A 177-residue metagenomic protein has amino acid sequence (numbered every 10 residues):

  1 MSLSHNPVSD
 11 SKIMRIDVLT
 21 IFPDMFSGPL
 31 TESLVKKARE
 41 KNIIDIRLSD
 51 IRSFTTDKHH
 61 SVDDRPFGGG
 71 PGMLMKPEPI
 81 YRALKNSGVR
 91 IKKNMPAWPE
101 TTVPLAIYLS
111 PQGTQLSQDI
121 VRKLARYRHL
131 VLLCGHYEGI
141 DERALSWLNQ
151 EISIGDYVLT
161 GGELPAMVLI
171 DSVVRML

Functional and structural regions predicted by a protein language model:
S2-L3, D10-S87, W98-P99: N-terminal nucleotide/polyanion-binding subdomain common to many enzyme families
D17-L19, R47-S49, I107, L130-V131 (+1 more regions): Hydrophobic/aromatic beta-strand patches that form the interior of the parallel beta-sheet core in alpha/beta enzyme
S33-K37, R122-R126, W147-N149: Short, solvent-exposed amphipathic alpha-helical segments in soluble enzyme and RNA/protein-processing domains
I51-F54, H136-I140: Short glycine-enriched loops at secondary-structure junctions
R52-D57, T114, V158-G161: A short acidic, often aromatic-flanked loop/helix-cap motif at beta-alpha or helix-coil junctions that lines enzyme
P66-G68, L133, Y137, S153 (+1 more regions): Short glycine/serine/threonine-biased micro-segments
M75-C134, D141: S-adenosyl-L-methionine/SAH cofactor-binding core of RNA-modifying enzymes
I140-L177: Structured adenosyl-cofactor binding patch, chiefly the S-adenosyl-L-methionine
